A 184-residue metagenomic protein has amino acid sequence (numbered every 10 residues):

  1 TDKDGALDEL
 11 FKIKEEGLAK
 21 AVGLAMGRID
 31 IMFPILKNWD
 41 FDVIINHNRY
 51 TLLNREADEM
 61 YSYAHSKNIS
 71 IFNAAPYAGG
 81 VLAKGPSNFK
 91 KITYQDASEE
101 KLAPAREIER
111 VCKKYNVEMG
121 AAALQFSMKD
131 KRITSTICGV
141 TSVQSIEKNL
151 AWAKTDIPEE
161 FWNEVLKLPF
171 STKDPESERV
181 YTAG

Functional and structural regions predicted by a protein language model:
T1-K167, S171-T172, E178-G184: Beta/alpha (TIM)-barrel catalytic core signal, keyed to glycine-rich beta->alpha loops juxtaposed to Asp/Glu that bind
